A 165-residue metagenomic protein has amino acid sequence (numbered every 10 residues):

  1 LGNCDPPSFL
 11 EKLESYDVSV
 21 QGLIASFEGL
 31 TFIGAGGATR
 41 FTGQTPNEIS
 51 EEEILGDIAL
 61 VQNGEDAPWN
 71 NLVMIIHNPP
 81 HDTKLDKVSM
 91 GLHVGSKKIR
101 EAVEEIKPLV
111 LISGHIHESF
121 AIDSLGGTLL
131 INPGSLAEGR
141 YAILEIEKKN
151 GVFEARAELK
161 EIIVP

Functional and structural regions predicted by a protein language model:
C4, H77, H115-H117, P165: Histidine-centered active-site/metal-ligand motif
C4-K98: Conserved catalytic scaffold of divalent metal-dependent phosphoesterases
Y16, K87-K148: Conserved beta-sheet core of the metallophosphoesterase superfamily
D17, L30, N70, L109 (+2 more regions): A structural micro-motif
I24, G34, I75, I122 (+2 more regions): Conserved hydrophobic/aromatic beta-strand scaffold that supports enzyme active sites
S26, T39, A137, K148-N150 (+1 more regions): Residue-level detector of flexible, active-site-proximal loop/helix-junction positions within diverse enzyme catalytic
G64, P68-W69, D86-V88, N150-P165: A short C-terminal boundary segment appended to hydrolase-like catalytic domains
